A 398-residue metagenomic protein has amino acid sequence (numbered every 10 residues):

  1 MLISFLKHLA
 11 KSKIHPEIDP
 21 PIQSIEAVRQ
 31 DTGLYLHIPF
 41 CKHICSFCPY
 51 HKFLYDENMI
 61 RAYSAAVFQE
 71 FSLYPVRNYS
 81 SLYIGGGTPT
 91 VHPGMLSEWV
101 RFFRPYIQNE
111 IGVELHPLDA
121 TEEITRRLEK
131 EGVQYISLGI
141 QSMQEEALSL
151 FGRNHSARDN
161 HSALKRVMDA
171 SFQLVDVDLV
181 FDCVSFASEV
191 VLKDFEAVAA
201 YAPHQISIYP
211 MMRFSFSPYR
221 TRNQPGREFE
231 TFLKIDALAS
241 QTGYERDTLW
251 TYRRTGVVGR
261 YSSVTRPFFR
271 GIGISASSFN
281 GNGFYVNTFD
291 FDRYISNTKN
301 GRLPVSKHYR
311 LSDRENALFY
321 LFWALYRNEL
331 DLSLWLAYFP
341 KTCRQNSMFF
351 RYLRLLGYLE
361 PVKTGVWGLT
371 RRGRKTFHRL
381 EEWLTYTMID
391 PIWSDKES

Functional and structural regions predicted by a protein language model:
M1-T32, H43, L356: Flexible, acidic/Gly-rich N-terminal and inter-domain linker regions that tether and position cofactor-handling modules
V28-Y63: Canonical Radical SAM [4Fe-4S] cluster-binding loop centered on the CxxxCxxC motif and its immediate flanking residues
I38, G273-I274, R371: Pocket-edge structural micro-motifs
F53-Y74, S81-F339: C-terminal scaffold of the Radical SAM
P340-L355: Short amphipathic alpha-helical interaction segments
R354-T364: A short, conserved structural fragment
G365-T370: Minor-groove-contacting beta-hairpin "wing" of winged helix-turn-helix DNA-binding domains
R372-S398: Short, amphipathic alpha-helical interaction segments positioned at domain boundaries
